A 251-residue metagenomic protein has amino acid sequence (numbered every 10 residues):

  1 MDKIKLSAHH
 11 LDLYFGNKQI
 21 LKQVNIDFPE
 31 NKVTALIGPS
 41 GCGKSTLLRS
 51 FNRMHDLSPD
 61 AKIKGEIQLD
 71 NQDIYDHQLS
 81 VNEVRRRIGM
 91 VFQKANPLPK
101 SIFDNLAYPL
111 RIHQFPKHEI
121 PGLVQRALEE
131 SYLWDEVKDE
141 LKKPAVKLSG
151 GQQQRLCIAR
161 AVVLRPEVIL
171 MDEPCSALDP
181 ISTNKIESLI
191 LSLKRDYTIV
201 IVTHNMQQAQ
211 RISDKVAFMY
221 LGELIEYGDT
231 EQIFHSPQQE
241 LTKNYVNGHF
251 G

Functional and structural regions predicted by a protein language model:
E66-E83, K142, I233: ABC ATPase NBD Q-loop/coupling interface
Q68-D73, H118-D139: Conserved ABC ATPase "signature" region
K143-L148, Q152: Conserved ABC ATPase signature
R165: Conserved catalytic motifs of ABC-family nucleotide-binding domains
I169-D172: Catalytic Walker B motif of ABC-type/P-loop ATPase nucleotide-binding domains
N184-R195: Helical segment within the ABC ATPase nucleotide-binding domain
